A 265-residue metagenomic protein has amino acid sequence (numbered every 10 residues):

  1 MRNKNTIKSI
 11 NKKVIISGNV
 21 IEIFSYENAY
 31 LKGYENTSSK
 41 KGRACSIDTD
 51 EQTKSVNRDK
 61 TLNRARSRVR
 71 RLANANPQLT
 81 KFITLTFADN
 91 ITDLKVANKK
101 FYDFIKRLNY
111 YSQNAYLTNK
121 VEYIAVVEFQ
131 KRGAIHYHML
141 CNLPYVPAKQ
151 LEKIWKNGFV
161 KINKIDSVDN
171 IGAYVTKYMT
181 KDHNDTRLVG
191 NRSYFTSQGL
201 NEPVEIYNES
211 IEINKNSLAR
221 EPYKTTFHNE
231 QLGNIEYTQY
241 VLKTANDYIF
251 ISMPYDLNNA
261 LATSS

Functional and structural regions predicted by a protein language model:
M1-G133, L143-S265: Right-hand nucleic-acid polymerase module
H136-H138: Long luminal/extracellular ectodomains of secretory-pathway precursor proteins
